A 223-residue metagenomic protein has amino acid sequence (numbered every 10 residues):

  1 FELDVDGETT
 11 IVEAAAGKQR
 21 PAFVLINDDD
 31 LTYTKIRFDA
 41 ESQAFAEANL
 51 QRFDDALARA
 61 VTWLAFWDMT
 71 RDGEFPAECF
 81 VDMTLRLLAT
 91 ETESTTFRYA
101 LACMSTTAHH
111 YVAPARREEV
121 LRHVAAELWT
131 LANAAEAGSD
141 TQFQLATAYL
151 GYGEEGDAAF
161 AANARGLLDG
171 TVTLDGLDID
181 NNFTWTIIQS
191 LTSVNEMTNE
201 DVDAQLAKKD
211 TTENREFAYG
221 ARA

Functional and structural regions predicted by a protein language model:
F1-A223: Non-catalytic accessory/interaction domains
